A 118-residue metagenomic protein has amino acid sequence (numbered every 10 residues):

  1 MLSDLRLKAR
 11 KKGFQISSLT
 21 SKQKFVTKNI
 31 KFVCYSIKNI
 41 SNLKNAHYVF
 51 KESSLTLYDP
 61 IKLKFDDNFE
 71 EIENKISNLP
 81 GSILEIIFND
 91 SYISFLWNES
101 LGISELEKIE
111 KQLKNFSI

Functional and structural regions predicted by a protein language model:
M1-S3, T20, K51, D59 (+3 more regions): Serine/threonine-rich low-complexity intrinsically disordered regions
M1-Y48: N-terminal topogenic membrane-targeting module
A9, F50-L57, Q112-I118: Contiguous hydrophobic segments
L19, K24-V26, N45, Y58 (+2 more regions): Generic marker of "main functional regions" within proteins
K22, K31-V33, E52, I103-E105 (+1 more regions): General N-terminal targeting signals
Y35, N39-D67: Short, conserved beta-strand/beta-arch hydrophobic-aromatic motifs that form part of recognition grooves or interface
K64-I118: Cytosol-/stroma-facing membrane-proximal "stalk/adaptor" domains immediately downstream of transmembrane anchors
